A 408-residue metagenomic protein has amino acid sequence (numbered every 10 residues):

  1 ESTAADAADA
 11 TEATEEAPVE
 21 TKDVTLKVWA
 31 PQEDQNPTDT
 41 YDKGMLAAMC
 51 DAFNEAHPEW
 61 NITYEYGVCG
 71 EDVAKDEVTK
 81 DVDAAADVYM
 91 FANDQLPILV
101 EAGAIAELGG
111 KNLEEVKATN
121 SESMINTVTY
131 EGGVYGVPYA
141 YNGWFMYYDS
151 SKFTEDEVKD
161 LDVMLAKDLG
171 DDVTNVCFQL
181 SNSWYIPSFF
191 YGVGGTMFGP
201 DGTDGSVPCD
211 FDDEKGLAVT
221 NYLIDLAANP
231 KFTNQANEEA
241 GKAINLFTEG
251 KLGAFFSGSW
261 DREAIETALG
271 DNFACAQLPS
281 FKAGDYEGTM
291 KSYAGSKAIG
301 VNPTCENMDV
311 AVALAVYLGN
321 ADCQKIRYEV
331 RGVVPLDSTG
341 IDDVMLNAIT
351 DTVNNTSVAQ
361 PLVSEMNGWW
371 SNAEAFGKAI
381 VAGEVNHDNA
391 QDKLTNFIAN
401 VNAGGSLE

Functional and structural regions predicted by a protein language model:
E1-P97, N400-E408: Conserved N-terminal structural module of periplasmic/extracytoplasmic solute-binding proteins
A13, A17-P18, F91-F145, D156 (+4 more regions): Hinge/lid segment of periplasmic solute-binding proteins
E55-N120, S151, D156, I244-L246 (+3 more regions): Extracytoplasmic "Venus flytrap"/periplasmic binding protein-like
K75, T79, A84-D87, V116-S150 (+3 more regions): A structural signal for short loop-to-beta-strand junctions that line the ligand-binding cleft of periplasmic/secreted
Y135-Y139, W144, D162-C209, L252: Extracytoplasmic/periplasmic solute-binding protein
G205-N237: Glycine-centered hinge/linker elements that transmit conformational signals in sensory and ligand-binding systems
T267-V330: Extracytoplasmic/periplasmic substrate-recognition and gating elements
N354-E408: Conserved C-terminal helix/tail region of periplasmic/extracytoplasmic solute-binding proteins
